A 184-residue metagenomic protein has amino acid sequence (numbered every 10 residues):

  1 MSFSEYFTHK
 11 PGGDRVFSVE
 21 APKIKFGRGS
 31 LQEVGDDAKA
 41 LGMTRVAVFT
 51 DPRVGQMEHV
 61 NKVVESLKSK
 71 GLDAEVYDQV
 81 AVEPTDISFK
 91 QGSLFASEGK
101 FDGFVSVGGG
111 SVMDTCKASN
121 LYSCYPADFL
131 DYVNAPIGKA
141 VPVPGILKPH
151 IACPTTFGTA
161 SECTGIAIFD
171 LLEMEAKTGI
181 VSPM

Functional and structural regions predicted by a protein language model:
M1-Y77: An N-terminal, well-structured beta->alpha segment
G29-L31, G110-V112, T156, A160-E162: Gly/Ser/Thr-rich beta-alpha loop segments that engage phosphate groups in nucleotides
L31, V82-T85, A135-I137: Short acidic loop-to-helix transition motifs that present clustered carboxylates
A47-V48, G103-V105, I151: Conserved beta-strand elements of the Class I
G55-F129: N-terminal small/polar loop signature for handling phosphorylated ligands or for N-terminal nucleophile
C124-M184: A glycine/threonine-rich phosphate-anchoring loop and its flanking beta-alpha core in nucleotide/phosphate-binding
